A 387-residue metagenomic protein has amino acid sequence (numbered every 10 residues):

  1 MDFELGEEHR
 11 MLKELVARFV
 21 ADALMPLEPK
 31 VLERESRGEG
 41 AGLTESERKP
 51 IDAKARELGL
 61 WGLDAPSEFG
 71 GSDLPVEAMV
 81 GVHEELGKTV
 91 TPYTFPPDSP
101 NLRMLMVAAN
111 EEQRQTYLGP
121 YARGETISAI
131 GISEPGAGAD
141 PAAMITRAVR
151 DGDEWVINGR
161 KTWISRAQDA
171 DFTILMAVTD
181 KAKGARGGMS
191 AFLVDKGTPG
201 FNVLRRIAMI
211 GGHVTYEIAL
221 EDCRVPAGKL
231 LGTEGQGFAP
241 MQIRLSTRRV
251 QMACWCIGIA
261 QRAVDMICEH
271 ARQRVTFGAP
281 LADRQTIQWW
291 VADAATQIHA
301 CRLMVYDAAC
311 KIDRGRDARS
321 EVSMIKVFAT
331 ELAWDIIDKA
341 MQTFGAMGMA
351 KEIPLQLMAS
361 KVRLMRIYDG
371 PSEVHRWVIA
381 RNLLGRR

Functional and structural regions predicted by a protein language model:
M1-T89, Y93, A108-Q113, P120-E125 (+5 more regions): Alpha-helical interface subdomain recognition
F95, Y121, G136-A139, W163-R166 (+2 more regions): Short Gly/Pro-enriched turn/cap motifs at secondary-structure boundaries
P100-A109: Helix-loop "lid/cap" segments that line or gate small-molecule binding pockets
G124-I132, M176: A short, Trp-centered hydrophobic/proline-enriched beta-strand micro-motif
A143, G197-R224: Flexible, small-/acidic-enriched active-site or ligand-binding loops
I145-R147, W163: Short, surface-exposed charged micro-motifs
D153-E154, N158-L204: A short core secondary-structure module
R186-G188, V203-R205, P226-E234: Short, charged, solvent-exposed linker or helix-capping segments at domain edges/interfaces that act as flexible hinges
